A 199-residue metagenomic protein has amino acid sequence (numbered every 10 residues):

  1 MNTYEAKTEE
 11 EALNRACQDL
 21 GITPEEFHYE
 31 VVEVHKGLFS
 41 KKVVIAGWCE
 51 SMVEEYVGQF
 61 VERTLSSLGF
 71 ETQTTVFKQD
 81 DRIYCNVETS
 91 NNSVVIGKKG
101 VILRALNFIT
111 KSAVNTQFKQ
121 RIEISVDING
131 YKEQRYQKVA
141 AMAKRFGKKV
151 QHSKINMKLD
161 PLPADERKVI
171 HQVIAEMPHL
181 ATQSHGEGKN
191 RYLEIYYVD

Functional and structural regions predicted by a protein language model:
M1-D199: RNA-contacting regions in translation and RNA-metabolism proteins, encompassing KH/S1 modules where present
